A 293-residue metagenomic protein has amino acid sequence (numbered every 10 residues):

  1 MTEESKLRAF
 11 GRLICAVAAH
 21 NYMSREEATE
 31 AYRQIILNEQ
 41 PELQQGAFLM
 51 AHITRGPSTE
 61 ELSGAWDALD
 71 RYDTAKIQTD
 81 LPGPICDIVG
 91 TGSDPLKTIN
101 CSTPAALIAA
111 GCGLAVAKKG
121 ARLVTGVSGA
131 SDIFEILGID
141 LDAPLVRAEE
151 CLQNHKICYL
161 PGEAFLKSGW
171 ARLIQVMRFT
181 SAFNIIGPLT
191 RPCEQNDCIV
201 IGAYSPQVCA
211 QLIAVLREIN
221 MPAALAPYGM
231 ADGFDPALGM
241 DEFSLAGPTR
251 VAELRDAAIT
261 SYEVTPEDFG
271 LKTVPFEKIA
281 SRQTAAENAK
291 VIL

Functional and structural regions predicted by a protein language model:
T2-A9, L13-A16, M23, R71-T79 (+5 more regions): Glycine-rich anion-binding loops and their surrounding alpha/beta cores
E4-R8, C15-L62, D70-D80: N-terminal glycine-rich anion-binding loops that anchor highly charged ligand groups
Q44-Q45, A117-K119, A226: Short beta-strand segments at enzyme active-site cores
A47-L49, G83-V89, A226: Glycine- and acidic-rich phosphate- and metal-coordinating loops
L49, I99-Q153: A glycine-rich phosphate/pyrophosphate-binding beta-strand-loop-alpha-helix module
G56-G120: Active-site cofactor/substrate anionic-group-binding motifs, chiefly glycine- and Lys/Arg-rich phosphate-binding loops
G90-P95, G120-G126, F165, M230-D232: Acidic, glycine-rich active-site loops and adjacent beta-strand->loop/helix elements that engage anionic groups
